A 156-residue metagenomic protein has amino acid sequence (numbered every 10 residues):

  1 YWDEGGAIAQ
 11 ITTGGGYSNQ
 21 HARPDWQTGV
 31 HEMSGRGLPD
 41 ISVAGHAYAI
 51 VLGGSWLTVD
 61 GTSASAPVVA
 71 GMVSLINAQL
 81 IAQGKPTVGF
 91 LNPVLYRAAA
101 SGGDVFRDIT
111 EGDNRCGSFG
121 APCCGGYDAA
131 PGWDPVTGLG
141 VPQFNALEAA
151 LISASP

Functional and structural regions predicted by a protein language model:
Y1-P156: Extracellular protease catalytic domains of secreted zymogens
